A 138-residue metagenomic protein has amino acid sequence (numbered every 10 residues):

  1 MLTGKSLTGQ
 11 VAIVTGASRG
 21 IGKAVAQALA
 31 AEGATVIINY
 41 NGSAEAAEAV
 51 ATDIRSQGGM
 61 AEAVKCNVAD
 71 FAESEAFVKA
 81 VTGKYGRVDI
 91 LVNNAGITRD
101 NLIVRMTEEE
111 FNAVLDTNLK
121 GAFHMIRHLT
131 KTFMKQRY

Functional and structural regions predicted by a protein language model:
M1-I13, K84: Flexible N-terminal pre-Rossmann segment of NAD(P)-dependent oxidoreductases
V11, S18-R19: Conserved glycine-rich cofactor-binding loop
E32-A49: Conserved glycine-rich Rossmann-like NAD(P)H-binding loop of the short-chain dehydrogenase/reductase
A44, K65-F77, E108: The beta1-alpha1 cofactor-binding region of Rossmann-like NAD(H)/NADP(H)-dependent oxidoreductases
Q57-M60, A80-L91, R99, E110: A glycine-rich helix->loop->beta "capping" turn within Rossmann-like NAD(P)(H)-dependent oxidoreductase domains
L102-I103, E110-L115: Substrate-binding pocket helix/loop in short-chain dehydrogenase/reductase
I126-R127: A short, exposed helix-loop element centered on a Lys and neighboring polar residues
